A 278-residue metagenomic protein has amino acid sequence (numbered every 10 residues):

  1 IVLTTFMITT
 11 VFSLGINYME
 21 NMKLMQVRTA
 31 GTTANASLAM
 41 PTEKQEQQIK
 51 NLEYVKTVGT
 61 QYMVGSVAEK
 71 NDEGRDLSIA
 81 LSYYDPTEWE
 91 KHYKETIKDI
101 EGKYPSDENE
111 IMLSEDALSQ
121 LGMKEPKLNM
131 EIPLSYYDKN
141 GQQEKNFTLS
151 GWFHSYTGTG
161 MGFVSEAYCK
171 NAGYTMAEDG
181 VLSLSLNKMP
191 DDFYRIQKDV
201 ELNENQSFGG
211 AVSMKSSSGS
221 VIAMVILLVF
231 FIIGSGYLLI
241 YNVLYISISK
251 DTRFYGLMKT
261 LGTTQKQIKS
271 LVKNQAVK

Functional and structural regions predicted by a protein language model:
I1-M19, S216-L257, A276-K278: Hydrophobic alpha-helical transmembrane segments of multi-pass inner-membrane transport and secretion
I16-S213: Basic-flanked hydrophobic alpha-helices used for secretion and membrane insertion
T33, V181, Y245, T252-F254 (+1 more regions): A common structural microfeature
V200, S220-A223, T263: Extended hydrophobic/Leu-rich segments
S270-N274: Membrane-interface alpha-helices at helix entry/exit sites of multi-pass transporters
